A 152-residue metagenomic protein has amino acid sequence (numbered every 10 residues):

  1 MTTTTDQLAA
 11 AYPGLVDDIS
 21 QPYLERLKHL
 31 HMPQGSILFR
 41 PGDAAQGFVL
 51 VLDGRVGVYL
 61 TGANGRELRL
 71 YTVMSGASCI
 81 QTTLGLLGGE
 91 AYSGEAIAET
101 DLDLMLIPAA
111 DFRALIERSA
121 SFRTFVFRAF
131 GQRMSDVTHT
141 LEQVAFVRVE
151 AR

Functional and structural regions predicted by a protein language model:
M1-Q34, C79, T83-G88, R118: Cyclic nucleotide-binding regulatory module and flanking cytosolic helices
A11, I37-T100: Cyclic nucleotide-binding regulatory domains
L30-H31, A96, M134: Short, flexible turn/loop "capping" segments at secondary-structure junctions
S78, F112-R113, F122: A generic structural signal for short hydrophobic patches within well-formed alpha-helices
M105: Conserved active-site beta-strand element of glycosyltransferases/polysaccharide synthases
E117-R152: Polybasic "coupling" helices that flank or enter modular domains
